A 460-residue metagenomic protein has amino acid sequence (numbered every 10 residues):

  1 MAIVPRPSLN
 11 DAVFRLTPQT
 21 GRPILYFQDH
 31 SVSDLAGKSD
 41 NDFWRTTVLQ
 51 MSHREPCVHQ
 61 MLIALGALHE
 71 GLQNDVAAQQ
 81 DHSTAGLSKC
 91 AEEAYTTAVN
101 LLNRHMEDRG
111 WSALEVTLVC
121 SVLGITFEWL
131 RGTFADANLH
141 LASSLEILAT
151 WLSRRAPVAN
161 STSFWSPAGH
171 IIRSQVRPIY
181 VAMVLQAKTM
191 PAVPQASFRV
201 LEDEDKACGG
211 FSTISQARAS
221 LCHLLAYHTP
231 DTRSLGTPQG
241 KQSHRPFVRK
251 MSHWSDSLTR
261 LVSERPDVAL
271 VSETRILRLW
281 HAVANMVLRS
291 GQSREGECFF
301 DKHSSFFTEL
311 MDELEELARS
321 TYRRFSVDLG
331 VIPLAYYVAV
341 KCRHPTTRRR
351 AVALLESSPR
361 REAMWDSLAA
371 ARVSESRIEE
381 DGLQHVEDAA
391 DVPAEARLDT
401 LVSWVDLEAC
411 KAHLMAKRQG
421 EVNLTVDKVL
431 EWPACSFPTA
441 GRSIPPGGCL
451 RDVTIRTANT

Functional and structural regions predicted by a protein language model:
M1: Cysteine-rich micro-motifs
V4-E55, H59-L68, Q73-P246, S263-R275 (+1 more regions): Intrinsically disordered, low-complexity acidic/Ser/Thr-rich segments used as protein-protein interaction/activation
G86, E128, A135, A156-T460: C-terminal effector modules of eukaryotic transcription factors
